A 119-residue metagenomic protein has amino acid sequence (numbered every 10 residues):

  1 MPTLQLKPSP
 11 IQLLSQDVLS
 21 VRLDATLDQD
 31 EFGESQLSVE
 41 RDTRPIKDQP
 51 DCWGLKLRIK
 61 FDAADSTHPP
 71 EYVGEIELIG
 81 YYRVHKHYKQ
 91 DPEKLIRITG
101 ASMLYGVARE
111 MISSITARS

Functional and structural regions predicted by a protein language model:
M1-M103, E110-S119: N-terminal intrinsically disordered, cationic/polar leader segments that include organellar targeting peptides
